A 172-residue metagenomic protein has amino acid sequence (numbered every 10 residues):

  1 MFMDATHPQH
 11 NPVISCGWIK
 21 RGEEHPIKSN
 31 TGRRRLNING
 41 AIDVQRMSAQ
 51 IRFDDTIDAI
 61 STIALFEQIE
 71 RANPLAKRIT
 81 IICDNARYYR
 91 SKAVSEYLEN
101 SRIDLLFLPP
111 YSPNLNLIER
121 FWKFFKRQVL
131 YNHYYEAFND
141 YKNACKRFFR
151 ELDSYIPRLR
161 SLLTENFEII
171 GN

Functional and structural regions predicted by a protein language model:
M1-E67, N166-N172: Extended, low-complexity cationic-aromatic segments
F2, I51, F107-P109, Y131: Structural signal for conserved beta-strand scaffold positions within catalytic alpha/beta enzyme cores
F2-P8, G40, M47, I81-N85 (+2 more regions): Short, conserved catalytic/metal-binding motifs centered on acidic residues
H25-T31, S101-L117, Y134: RNase H-like polynucleotidyl transferase catalytic core
S61-I79: Short, basic/hydrophobic alpha-helical segments
C83-N85, K92, L106-Q128, F138-Y141: RNase H-like two-metal-ion nuclease catalytic core shared by retroviral integrases and related mobile-element nucleases
A93-R102: Catalytic-core regions built around general acid/base machinery
E119-N172: C-terminal anion-handling pockets and recognition modules
